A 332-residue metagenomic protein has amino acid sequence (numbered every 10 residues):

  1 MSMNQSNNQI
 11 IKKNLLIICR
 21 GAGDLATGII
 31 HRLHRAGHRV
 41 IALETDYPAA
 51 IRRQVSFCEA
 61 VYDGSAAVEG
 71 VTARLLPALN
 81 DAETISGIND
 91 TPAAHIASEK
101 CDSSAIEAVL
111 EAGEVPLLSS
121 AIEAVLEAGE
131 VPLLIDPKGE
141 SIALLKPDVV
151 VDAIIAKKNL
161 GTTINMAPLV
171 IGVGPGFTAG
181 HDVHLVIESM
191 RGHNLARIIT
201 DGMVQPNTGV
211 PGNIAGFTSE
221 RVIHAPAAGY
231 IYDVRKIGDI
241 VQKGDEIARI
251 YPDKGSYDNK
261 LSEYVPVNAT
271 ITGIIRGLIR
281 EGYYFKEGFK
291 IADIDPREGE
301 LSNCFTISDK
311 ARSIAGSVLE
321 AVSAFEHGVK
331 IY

Functional and structural regions predicted by a protein language model:
N4, N8-Y332: Well-ordered secondary-structure scaffolds
